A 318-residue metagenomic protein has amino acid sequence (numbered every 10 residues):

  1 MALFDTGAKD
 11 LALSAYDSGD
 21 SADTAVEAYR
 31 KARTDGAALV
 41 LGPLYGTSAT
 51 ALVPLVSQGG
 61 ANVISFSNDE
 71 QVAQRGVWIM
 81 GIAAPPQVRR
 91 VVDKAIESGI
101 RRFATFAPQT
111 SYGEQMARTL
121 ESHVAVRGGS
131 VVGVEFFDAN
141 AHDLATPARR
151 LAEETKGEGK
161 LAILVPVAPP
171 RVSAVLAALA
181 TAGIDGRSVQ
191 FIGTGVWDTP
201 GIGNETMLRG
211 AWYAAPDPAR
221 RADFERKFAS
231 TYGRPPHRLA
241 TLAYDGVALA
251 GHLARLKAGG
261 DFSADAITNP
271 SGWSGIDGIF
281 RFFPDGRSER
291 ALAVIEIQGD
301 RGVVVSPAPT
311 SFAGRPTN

Functional and structural regions predicted by a protein language model:
M1-N318: Extracytosolic ligand-binding ectodomains
